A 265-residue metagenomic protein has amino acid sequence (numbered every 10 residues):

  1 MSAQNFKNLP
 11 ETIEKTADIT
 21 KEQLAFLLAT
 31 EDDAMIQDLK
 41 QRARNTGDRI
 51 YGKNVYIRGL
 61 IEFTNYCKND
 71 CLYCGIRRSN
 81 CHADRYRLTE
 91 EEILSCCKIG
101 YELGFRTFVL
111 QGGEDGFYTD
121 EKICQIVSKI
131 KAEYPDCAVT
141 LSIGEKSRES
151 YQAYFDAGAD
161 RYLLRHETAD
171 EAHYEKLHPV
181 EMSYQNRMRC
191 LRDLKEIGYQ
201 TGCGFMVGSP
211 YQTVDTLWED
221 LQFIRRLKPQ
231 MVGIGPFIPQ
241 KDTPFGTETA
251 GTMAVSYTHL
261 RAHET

Functional and structural regions predicted by a protein language model:
M1-N69: Flexible, acidic/Gly-rich N-terminal and inter-domain linker regions that tether and position cofactor-handling modules
K40-N80, R85-V109, D160: N-terminal pre-triad scaffold of radical SAM enzymes
A43, C71, L164, L194 (+1 more regions): Conserved, mostly hydrophobic/aromatic
R78-I93, G100-E121, V127, K131-L191 (+2 more regions): Core AdoMet radical
D115-F117, C190-D215, G235-G251: Conserved strand-turn element in the central/C-terminal portion of the radical SAM core barrel that lines
C124-I126, W218, T252-M253: Charged helix-capping and loop-helix junction motifs
S150-Y151, Y211-F223: Catalytic cores of alpha/beta
T258-T265: Conserved small/polar residues in nucleotide/adenosyl-binding loops
